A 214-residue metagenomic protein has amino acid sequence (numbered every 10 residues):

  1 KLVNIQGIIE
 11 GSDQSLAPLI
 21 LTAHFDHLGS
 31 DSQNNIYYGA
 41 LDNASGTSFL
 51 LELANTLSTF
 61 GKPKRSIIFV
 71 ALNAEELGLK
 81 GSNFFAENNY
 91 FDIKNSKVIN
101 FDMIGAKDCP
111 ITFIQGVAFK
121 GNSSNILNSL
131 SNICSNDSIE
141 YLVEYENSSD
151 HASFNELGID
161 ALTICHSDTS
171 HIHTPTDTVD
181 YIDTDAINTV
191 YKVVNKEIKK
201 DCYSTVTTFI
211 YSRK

Functional and structural regions predicted by a protein language model:
K1-Y38, N55, T59, K64: Soluble metallo-hydrolase cores and metallopeptidase-like ectodomains found primarily in the secretory/periplasmic
H27-S32, K107-P110, S170-T174: Short acidic/His/Gly/Ser-rich catalytic and metal-binding motifs that mark active-site loops of diverse hydrolases
Q33-N43, S58, A71-L72, I111-K120 (+2 more regions): Second-shell loop/turn segments in exported
A40-L53: Active-site alpha-helical elements of protease catalytic centers
L50, S66-I68, D160: A fold-wide structural signal in alpha/beta-hydrolase
N55, S170-K214: His/Asp/Glu-rich mid-to-C-terminal helical/loop segments that flank catalytic regions of hydrolases
K62, L72-T169: Metal-dependent peptidase/peptidase-like ectodomains
R65-S66, E140-E146, V206-Y211: Surface-exposed patches in mature extracellular/periplasmic domains of secreted proteins
